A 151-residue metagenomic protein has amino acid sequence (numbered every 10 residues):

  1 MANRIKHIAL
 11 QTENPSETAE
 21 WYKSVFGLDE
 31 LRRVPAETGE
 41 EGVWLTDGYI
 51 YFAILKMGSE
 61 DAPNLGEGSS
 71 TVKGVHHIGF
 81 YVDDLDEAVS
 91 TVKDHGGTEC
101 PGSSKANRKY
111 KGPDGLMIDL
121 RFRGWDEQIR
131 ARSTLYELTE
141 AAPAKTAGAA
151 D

Functional and structural regions predicted by a protein language model:
M1-A19, V75-F80, G124-D151: N-terminal beta-strand motif that seeds the catalytic metal site of vicinal oxygen chelate
A2, A9-F52, A88, C100 (+1 more regions): Core segments of cupin and vicinal oxygen chelate
R4-E13, V43-T46, L65-T91, A106-G112 (+1 more regions): Vicinal oxygen chelate
D29-S69, K111, M117-G124: Conserved short beta-strand elements that form part of the metal-binding/catalytic scaffold of enzyme active sites
V89-D151: Vicinal oxygen chelate
